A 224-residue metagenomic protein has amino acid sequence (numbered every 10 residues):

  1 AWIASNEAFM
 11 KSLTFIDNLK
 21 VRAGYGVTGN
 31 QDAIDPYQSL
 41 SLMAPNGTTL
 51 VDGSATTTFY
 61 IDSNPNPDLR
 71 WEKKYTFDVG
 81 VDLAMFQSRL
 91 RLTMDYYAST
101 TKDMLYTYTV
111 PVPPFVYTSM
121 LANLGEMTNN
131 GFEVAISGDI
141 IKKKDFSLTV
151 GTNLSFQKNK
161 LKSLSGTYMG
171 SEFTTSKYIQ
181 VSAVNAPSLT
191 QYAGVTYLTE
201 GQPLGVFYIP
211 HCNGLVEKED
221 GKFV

Functional and structural regions predicted by a protein language model:
A1-P187, L198: Extracellular/periplasmic, surface-exposed regions of secreted and cell-surface proteins
N6-E7, S176-V181, Y192, V206 (+2 more regions): Low-complexity, intrinsically disordered short peptide segments enriched in small/polar/basic residues
N153, G166, G205-E219, F223-V224: Exposed, low-structure sequence patches enriched in small/polar residues
A183-V195, T199-G205, K218: Active-site-adjacent helix-turn-beta-strand microarchitecture at beta-sheet edges that either contains or buttresses
